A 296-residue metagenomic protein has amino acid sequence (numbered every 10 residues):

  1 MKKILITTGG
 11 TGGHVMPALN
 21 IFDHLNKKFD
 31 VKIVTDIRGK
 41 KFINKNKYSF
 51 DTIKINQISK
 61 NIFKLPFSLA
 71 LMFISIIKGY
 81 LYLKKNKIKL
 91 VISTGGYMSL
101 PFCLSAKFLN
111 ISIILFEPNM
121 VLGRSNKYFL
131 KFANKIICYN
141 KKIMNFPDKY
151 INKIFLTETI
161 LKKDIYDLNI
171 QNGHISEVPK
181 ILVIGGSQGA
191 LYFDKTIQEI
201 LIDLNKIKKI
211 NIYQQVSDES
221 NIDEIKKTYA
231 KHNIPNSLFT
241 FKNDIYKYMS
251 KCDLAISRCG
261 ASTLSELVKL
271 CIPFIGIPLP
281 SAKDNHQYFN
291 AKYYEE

Functional and structural regions predicted by a protein language model:
I6-G9, V31-L71, T157: Conserved nucleotide-sugar phosphate-binding/catalytic loop shared by glycosyltransferases and other
I6-L19, L191: A short, glycine/small-residue-rich beta-strand->loop->alpha-helix junction that serves as a flexible
H14-L25, R38: Short amphipathic alpha-helix
D30, R38, K107-L168: Active-site-proximal region of nucleotide-activated glycan assembly enzymes, centered on histidine/acidic-rich loops
V34, K40-K47, Y166-I170, H174-L254 (+1 more regions): Donor-nucleotide binding loops and adjacent catalytic segments primarily of GT-B fold Leloir glycosyltransferases
R38-K41, L90-L109: An aromatic- and histidine-rich active-site surface loop
N61-L90, F108: An amphipathic, basic-hydrophobic alpha-helix
I88-L90, S250-S265, I272-P273: Acidic donor-binding loop of glycosyltransferase active sites
